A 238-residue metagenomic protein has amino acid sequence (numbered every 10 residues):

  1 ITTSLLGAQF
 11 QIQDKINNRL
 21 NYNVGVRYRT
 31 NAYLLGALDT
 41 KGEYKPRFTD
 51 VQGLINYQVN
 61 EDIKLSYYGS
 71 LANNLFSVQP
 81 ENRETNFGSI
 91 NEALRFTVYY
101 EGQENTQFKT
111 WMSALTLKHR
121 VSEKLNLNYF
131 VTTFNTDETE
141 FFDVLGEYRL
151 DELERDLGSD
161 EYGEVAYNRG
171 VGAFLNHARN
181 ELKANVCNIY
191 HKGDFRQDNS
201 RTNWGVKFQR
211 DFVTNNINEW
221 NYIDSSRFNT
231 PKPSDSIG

Functional and structural regions predicted by a protein language model:
T2-R29, K41-P80, N105-N126: Transmembrane beta-barrel wall of Gram-negative outer-membrane proteins
N31-L35, S77-V78, T214: Short acidic/His/Gly/Ser-rich catalytic and metal-binding motifs that mark active-site loops of diverse hydrolases
L34-D39, N218: Short acidic, glycine/proline-rich loop/turn micro-motifs
Q58-N73, Q103-G238: Face-selective signature of the C-terminal outer-membrane beta-barrel domain
F96: Short amphipathic alpha-helical segment within the helicase RecA-like ATPase core that mediates nucleic-acid
